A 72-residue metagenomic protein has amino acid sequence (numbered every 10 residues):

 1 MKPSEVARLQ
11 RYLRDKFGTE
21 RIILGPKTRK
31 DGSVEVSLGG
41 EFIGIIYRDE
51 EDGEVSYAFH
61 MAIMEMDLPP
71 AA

Functional and structural regions predicted by a protein language model:
M1-A72: Terminal leader/tail segments of proteins
